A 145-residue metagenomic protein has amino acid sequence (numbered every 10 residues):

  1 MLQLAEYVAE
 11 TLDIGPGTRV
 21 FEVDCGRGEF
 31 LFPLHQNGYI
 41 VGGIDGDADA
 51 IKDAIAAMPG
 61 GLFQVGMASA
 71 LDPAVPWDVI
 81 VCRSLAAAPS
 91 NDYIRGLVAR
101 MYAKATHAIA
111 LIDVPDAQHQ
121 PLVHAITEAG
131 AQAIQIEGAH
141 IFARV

Functional and structural regions predicted by a protein language model:
M1-P16: Conserved alpha-helix/loop element of class I SAM-dependent methyltransferases that forms part of the SAM/SAH-binding
R27-N37: Conserved SAM-binding loop of SAM-dependent methyltransferases across substrates and taxa, primarily the Class I
D47: Conserved SAM/SAH-binding beta-strand->alpha-helix loop
A54: Conserved SAM-binding loop
P59-S69: Conserved SAM-binding strand-loop segment of SAM-dependent methyltransferases
V81: A conserved beta-strand element that flanks and buttresses the S-adenosyl-L-methionine
A88-R100: A short, conserved alpha-helix within the catalytic core of class I
T106-V114: Conserved beta-strand signature within the Rossmann-like core of class I S-adenosyl-L-methionine
